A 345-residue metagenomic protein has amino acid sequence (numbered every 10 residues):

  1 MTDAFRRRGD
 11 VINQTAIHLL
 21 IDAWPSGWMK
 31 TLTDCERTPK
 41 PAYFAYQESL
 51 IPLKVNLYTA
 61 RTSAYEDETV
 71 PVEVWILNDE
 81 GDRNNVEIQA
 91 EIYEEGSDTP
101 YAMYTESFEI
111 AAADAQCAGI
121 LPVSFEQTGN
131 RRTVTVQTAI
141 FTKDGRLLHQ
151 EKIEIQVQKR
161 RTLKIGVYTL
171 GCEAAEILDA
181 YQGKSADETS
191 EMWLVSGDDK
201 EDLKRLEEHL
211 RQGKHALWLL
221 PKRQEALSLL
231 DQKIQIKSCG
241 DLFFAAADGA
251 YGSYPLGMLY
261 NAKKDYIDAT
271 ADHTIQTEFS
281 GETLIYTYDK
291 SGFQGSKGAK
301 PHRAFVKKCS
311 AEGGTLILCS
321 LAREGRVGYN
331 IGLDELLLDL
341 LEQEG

Functional and structural regions predicted by a protein language model:
M1-V86: Substrate-binding clefts and catalytic carboxylate motifs of secreted carbohydrate-active enzymes
D22-W28, R83, Y93, T99-P100 (+3 more regions): Flexible loop/turn segments at secondary-structure boundaries
E68-A111, Q116-S124, R132-K143: Beta-strand-rich binding/interaction modules
P100-M103, A111-P122, T133, L147-Q150 (+1 more regions): Local beta-strand/beta-hairpin segments that build beta-sheet-rich folds
T133-T135, G145-G197, L220, G325 (+3 more regions): Aromatic-Pro/Gly-enriched surface loop or interdomain linker that acts as a lid/target-recognition segment
S190-L229, G313: Short alpha-beta junction capping motif
L242-G332: Catalytic beta-strand/loop cores that center a nucleophilic Ser/Cys/Thr and support acyl-enzyme chemistry
